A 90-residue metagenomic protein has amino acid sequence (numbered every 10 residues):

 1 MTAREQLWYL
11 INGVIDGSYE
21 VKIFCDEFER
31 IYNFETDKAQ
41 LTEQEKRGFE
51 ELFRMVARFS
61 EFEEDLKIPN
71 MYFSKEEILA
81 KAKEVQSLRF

Functional and structural regions predicted by a protein language model:
M1-F90: Acidic, Ser/Pro/Thr-rich low-complexity regulatory regions and the short amphipathic helical interaction modules they
